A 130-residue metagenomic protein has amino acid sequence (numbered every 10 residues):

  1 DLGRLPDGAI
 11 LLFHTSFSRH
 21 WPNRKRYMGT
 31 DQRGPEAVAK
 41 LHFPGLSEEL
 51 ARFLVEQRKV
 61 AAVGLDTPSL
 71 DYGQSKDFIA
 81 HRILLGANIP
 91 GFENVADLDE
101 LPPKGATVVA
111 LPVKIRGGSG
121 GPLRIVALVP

Functional and structural regions predicted by a protein language model:
D1-P130: Active-/binding-site microenvironments in catalytic and ligand-binding cores
